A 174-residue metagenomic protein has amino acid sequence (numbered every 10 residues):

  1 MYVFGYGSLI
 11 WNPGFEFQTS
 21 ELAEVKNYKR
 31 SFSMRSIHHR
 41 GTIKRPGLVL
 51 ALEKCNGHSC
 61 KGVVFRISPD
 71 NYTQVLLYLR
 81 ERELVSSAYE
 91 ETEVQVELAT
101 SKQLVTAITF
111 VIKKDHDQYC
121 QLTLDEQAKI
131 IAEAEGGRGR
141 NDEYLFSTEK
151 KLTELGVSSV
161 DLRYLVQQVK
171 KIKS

Functional and structural regions predicted by a protein language model:
M1-S174: A glycine-rich, hydrophobic/aromatic-adjacent loop/helix-cap motif
